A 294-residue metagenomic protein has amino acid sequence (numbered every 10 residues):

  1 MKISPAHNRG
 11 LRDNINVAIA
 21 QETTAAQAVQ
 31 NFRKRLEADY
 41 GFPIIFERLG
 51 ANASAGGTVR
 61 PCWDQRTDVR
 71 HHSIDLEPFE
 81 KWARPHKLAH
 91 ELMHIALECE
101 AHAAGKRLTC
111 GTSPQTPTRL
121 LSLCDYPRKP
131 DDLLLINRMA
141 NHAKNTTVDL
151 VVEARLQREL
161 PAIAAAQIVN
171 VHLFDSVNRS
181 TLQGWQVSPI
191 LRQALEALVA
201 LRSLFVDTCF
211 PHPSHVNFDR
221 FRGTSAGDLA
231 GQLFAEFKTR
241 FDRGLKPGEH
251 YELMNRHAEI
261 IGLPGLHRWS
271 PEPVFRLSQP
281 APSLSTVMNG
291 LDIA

Functional and structural regions predicted by a protein language model:
K2-N8, T118-R128, S225-A230: Short, compositionally biased low-complexity segments
K2-T67, F79-K81, R138-A140, V274 (+1 more regions): Auxiliary, metal-adjacent structural segments of Zn-dependent hydrolase domains
H72-L88: Short pre-active-site segment immediately N-terminal to the catalytic Zn-binding motif
H86, H90, D149-E153, R192: Non-catalytic, well-ordered alpha-helical scaffold segments
K87, E91-C99: Catalytic glutamate of the conserved HExxH
L97-R138: Post-HEXXH active-site segment of zinc metalloproteases
N141-L160: An active-site-proximal "capping" alpha-helix that borders the catalytic cofactor pocket
A154-R155, L160-A294: Pan-zinc metallopeptidase signature
